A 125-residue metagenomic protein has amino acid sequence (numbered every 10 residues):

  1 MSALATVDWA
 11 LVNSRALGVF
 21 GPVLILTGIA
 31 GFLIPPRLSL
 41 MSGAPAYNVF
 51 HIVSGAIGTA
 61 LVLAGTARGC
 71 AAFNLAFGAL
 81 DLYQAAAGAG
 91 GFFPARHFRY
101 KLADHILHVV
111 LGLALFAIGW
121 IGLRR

Functional and structural regions predicted by a protein language model:
M1-R125: Membrane-interface extramembranous regions
